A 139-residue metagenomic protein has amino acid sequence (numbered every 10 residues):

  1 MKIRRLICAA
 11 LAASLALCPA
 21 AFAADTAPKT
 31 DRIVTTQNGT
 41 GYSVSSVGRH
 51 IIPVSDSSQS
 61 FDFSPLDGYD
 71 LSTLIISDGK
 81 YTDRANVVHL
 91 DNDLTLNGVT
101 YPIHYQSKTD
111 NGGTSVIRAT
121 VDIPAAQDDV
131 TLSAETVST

Functional and structural regions predicted by a protein language model:
M1-I7: Bacterial N-terminal signal peptides that target proteins for export
A10-C18: Bacterial N-terminal signal peptides
L17-T30: Sec-dependent signal peptide cleavage junction
P28-N38, A134, T139: A short, amphipathic beta-strand motif
G39-R49, G79: Small-residue (G/S/T/A) turn/hinge positions that recur once per unit in extracellular repeat modules
H50-S55: Short, solvent-exposed loop/linker segments at the N-terminal edge of repeated beta-sheet extracellular domains
S58-G113: Surface-exposed interfaces of beta-sheet-rich extracellular modules
P102-S138: Extracellular interaction modules
